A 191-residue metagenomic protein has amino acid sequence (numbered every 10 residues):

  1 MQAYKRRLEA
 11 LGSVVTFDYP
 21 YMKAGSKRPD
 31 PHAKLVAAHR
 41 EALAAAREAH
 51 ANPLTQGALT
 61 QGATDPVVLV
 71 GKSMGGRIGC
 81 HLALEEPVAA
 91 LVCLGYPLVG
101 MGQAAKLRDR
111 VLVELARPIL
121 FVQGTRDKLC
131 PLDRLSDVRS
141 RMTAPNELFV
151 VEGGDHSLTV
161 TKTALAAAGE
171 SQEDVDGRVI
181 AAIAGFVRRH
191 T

Functional and structural regions predicted by a protein language model:
M1-L54, L59-D65, L158-A168, D174-V175: Serine-hydrolase catalytic machinery in alpha/beta-hydrolase-like enzymes
A3, H81-L82: Active-site signature of alpha/beta-hydrolase-fold catalytic machinery across serine- and Asp/Cys-nucleophile hydrolases
P66-G71, L94: Short beta-strand immediately N-terminal to the catalytic nucleophile in serine-hydrolase-like folds
G71-G75, G79: Gly/Ala-rich beta-loop-alpha elbow adjacent to hydrolase catalytic centers
P87-G102: A conserved short beta-strand
E114-A116, F121-Q123, D127: Short beta-strand/loop motif that positions the catalytic acidic residue of the alpha/beta-hydrolase fold
K128-R134: Conserved alpha/beta-hydrolase "acid-adjacent" motif
N146-T191: C-terminal catalytic histidine-bearing segment of alpha/beta-hydrolase fold enzymes
